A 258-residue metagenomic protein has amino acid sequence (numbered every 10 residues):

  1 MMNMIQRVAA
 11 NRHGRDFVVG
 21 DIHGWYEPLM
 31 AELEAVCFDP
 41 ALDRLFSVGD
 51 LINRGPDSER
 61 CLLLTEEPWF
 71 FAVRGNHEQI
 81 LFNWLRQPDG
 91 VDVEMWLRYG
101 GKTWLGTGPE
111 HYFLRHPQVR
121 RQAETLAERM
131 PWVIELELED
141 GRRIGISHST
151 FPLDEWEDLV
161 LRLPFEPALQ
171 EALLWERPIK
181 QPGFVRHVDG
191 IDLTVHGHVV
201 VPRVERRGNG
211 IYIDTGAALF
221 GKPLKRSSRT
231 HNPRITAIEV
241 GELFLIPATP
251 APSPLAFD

Functional and structural regions predicted by a protein language model:
M1-L62: N-terminal active-site segment of His-dependent metallophosphoesterases
R15-H23, R143-T150, Y212-I213: Active-site-proximal beta-strand elements of phosphoester/diester hydrolases
V18, L45-S47, A72-V73, G145 (+2 more regions): Residue-level marker for buried hydrophobic side chains located in beta-strands that build the well-ordered beta-sheet
D21, D50, T65, G75-N76 (+4 more regions): Divalent metal-coordination and catalytic microenvironments
H23-E27, N53-P56, Q79-F82, P152-D154 (+2 more regions): Active-site environment of divalent metal-dependent phosphoester hydrolases
S58-E135, D140-R142, Q170-E176: Active-site neighborhood of divalent metal-dependent phosphoester bond hydrolases
H116-R203: His/acidic metal-ligating clusters that form di-metal
A172-A248: Conserved beta-sheet core of the metallophosphoesterase superfamily
